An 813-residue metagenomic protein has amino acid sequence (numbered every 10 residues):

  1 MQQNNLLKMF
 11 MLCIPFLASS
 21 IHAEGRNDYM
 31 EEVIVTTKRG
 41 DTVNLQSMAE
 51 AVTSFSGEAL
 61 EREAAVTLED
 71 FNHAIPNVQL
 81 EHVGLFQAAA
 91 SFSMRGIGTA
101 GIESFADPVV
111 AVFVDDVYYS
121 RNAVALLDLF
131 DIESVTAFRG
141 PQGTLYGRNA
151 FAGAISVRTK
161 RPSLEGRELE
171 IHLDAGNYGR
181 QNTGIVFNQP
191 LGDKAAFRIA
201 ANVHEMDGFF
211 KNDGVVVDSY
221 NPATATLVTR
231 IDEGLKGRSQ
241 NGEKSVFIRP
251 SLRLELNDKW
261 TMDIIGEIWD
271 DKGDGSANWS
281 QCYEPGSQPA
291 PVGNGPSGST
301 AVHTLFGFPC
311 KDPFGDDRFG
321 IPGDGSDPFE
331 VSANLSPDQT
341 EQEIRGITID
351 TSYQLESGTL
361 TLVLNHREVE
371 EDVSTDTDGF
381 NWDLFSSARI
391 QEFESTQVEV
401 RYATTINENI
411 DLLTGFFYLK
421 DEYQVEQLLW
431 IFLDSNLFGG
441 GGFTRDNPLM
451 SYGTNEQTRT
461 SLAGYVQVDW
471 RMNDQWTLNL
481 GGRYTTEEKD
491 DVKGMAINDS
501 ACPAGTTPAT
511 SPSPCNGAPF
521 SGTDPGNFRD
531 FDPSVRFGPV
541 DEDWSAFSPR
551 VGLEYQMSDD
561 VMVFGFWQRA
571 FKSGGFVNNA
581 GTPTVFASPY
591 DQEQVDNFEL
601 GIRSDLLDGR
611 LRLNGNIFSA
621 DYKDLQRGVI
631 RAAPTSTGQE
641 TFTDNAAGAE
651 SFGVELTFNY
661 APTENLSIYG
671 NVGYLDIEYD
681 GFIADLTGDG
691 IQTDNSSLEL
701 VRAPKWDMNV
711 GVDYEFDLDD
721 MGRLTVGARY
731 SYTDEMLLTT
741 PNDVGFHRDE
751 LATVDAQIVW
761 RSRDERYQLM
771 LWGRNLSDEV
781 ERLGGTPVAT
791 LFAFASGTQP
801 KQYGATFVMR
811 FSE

Functional and structural regions predicted by a protein language model:
M1-E63, E69-I75, D258-K259, I347 (+1 more regions): N-terminal Sec signal peptide and the immediately downstream disordered periplasmic leader that contains the TonB box
V33, D621, I668, S731-T739 (+1 more regions): C-terminal beta-signal and adjacent terminal beta-strands/loops of Gram-negative outer-membrane beta-barrel proteins
T36-E50, S54-Q87, A100-F105, Y119-L127 (+3 more regions): N-terminal plug
V109, R121, F130-R139, T144-D232 (+7 more regions): Outer-membrane beta-barrel translocator/receptor signature
E165-G166, H172-D174, V186, P190-S299 (+5 more regions): Periplasmic-side early beta-strands and strand-to-turn transitions of outer-membrane beta-barrels
R253-N257, Y402-T405, D411, G415-L419 (+3 more regions): Structural signature of Gram-negative outer-membrane beta-barrels, strongest in the C-terminal barrel of TonB-dependent
D350-L355, T359-T375, Q556-K572, N579 (+5 more regions): Membrane-embedded beta-barrel scaffold of Gram-negative outer-membrane proteins
L412-L413, D474-L478, S619-D621, D644-T740 (+1 more regions): Gram-negative outer-membrane beta-barrel transporters
